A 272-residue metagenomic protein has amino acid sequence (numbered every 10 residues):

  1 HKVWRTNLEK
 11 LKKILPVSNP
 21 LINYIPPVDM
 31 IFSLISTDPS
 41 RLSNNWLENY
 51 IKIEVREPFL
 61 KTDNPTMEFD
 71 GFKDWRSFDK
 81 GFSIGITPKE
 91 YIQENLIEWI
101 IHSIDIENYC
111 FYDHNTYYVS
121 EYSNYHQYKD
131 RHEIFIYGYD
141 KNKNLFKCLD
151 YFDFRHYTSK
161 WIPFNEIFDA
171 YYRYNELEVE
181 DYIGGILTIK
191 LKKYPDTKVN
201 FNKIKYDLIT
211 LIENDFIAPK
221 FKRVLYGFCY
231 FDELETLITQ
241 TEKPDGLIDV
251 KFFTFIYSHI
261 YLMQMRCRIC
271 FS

Functional and structural regions predicted by a protein language model:
H1-N7: Short, Lys/Arg-enriched N-terminal segments with co-localized hydrophobic residues within the first ~10-30 amino acids
K2, I14-L15, Q240: General secondary-structure edge motif
N7-K192: Conserved active-site-adjacent core of cysteine acyl-enzyme catalytic domains
R41, E107, F111, L211 (+2 more regions): Short secondary-structure junctions and interdomain/linker hinges
C110, C148, C229, C267-C270: Generic recognition of cysteine residues
K141-S258: Noncatalytic regulatory segments and standalone regulatory/sensor domains
Y257-S272: Extended, amphipathic alpha-helical scaffolds
